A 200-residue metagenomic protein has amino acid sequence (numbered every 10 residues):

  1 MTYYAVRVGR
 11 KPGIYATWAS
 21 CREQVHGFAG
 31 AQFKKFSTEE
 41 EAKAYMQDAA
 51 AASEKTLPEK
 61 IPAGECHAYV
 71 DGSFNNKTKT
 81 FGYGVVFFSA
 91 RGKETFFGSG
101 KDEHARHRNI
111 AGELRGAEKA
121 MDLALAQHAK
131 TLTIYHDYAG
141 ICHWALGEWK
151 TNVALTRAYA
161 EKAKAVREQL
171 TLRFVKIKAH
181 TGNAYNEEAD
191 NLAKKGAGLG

Functional and structural regions predicted by a protein language model:
T2-R10: A short beta-strand micro-motif
R10-G13, G27-T38: A short, exposed loop/beta-hairpin motif centered on an aromatic-Gly-Thr core
K35-A50: Short, Lys/Arg-enriched alpha-helical microdomains
Q47-G64, T156: Intrinsically disordered, low-complexity Ser/Thr-rich linker and spacer segments in cell-wall-related proteins
E59-A111, R115, D122-L123, Q127: RNase H-like nuclease fold core
G72-K79, A117-E188, L192, G196-A197: RNase H catalytic domain
G200: C-terminal binding/interaction regions
